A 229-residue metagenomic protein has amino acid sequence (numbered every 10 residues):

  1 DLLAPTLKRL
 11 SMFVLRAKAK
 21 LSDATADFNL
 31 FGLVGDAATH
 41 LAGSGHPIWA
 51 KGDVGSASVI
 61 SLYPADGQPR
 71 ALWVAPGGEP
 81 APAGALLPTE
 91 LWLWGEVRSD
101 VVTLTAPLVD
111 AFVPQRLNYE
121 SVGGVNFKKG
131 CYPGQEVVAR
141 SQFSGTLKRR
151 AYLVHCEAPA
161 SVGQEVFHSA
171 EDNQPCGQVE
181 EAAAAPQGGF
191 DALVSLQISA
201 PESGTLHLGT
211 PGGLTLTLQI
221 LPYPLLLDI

Functional and structural regions predicted by a protein language model:
D1-S99: Acidic, low-complexity central loop/insert segments
L3, L104, P201: Short, acidic Gly/Pro/Ser/Thr-rich loop/turn segments
P88-E90, W94-S121: Short, conserved active-site entrance elements at the starts or edges of catalytic domains
L117-V122, A139-I229: Glycine-rich, small/acidic residue-mixed loop/short-helix segments
K128-K129, E157: Short, surface-exposed secondary-structure edge patches
Q135-E136: Structural motif
